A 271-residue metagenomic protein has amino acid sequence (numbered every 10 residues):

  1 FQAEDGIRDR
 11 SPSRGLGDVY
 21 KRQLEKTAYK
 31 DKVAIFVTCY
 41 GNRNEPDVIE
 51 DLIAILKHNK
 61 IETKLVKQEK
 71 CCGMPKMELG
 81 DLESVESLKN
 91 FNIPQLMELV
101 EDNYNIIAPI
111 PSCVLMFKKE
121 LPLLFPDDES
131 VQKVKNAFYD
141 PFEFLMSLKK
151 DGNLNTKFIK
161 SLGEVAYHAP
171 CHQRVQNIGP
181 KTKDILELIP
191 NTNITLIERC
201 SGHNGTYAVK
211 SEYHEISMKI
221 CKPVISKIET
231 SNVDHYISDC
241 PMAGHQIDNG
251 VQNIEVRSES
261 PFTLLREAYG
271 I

Functional and structural regions predicted by a protein language model:
Q2-D9: Short, exposed "boundary/linker" segments that immediately precede the start of a downstream structural module
R8, R14, D18-I271: Iron-sulfur cluster-binding electron-transfer modules in prokaryotic oxidoreductases
